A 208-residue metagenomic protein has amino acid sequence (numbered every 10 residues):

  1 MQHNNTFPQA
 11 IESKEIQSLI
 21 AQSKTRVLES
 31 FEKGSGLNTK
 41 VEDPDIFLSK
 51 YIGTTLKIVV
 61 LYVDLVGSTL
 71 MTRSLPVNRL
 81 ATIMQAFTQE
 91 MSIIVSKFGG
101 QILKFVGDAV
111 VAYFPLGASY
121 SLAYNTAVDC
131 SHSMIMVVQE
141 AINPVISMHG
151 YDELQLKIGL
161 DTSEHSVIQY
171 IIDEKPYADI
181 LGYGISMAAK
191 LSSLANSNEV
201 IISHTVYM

Functional and structural regions predicted by a protein language model:
M1-T55: Regulatory cytosolic signal-relay segments
D45-T126: Catalytic NTP-binding/metal-coordinating core of nucleotidyl cyclase/transferase enzymes
I83, G182-Y183: Short, glycine/acidic-rich beta->alpha junctions
M84-M91, S131-Q139: Short, hydrophobic/amphipathic alpha-helical packing segments that form internal helix faces or helix-helix interfaces
F98-A123, I142-L181: Catalytic core of nucleotidyl cyclases, primarily class III adenylyl/guanylyl cyclases
I146-G150, G159-E164, S193-M208: A short beta-strand->alpha-helix segment at the C-terminal rim of the class III nucleotidyl cyclase catalytic domain
S186: Extended catalytic cores and adjacent scaffolds of nucleotide/polyanion-binding enzymes
A189: Active-site phosphate/pyrophosphate- and oxyanion-stabilizing loops and adjacent acidic/basic residues in soluble
